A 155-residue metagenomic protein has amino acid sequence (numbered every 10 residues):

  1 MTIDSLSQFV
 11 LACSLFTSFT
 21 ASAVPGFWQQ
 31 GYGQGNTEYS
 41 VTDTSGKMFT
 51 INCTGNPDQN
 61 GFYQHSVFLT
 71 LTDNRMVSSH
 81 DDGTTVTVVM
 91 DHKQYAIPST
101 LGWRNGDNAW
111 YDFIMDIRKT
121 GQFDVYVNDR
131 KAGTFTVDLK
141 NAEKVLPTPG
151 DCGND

Functional and structural regions predicted by a protein language model:
M1-V10: Bacterial N-terminal signal peptides that target proteins for export
S18-T20: N-terminal signal peptide c-region/cleavage motif recognized by signal peptidases
S22-D155: A generic "folded-domain core" signal
